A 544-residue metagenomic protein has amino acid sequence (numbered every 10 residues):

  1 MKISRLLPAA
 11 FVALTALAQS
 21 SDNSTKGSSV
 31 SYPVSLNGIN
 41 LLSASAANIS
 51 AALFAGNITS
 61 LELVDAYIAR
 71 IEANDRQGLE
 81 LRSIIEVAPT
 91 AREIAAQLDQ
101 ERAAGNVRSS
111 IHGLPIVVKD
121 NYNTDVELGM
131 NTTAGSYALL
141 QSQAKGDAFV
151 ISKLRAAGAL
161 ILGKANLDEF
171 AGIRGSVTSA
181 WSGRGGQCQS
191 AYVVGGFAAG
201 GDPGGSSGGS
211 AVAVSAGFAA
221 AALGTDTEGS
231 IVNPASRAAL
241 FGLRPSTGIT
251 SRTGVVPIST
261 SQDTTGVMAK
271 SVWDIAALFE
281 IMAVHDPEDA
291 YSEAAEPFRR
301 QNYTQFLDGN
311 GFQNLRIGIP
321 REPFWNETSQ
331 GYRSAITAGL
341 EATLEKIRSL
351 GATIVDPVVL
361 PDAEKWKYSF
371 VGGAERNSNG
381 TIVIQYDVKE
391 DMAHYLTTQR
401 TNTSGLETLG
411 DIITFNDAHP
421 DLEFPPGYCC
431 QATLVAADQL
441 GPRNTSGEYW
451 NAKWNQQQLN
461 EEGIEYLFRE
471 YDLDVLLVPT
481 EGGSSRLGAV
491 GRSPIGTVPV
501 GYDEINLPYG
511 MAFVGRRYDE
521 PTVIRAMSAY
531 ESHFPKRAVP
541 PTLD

Functional and structural regions predicted by a protein language model:
K2-A103, E341-A352, V539-D544: An N-terminal boundary/leader segment
N37, H112-L139, F306, G311-F324 (+3 more regions): Short helix-loop capping/hinge segments that flank enzyme active sites or metal/cofactor-binding pockets
A46-A47, T133-Y137, V194-A199, S206 (+3 more regions): Flexible glycine/proline-enriched surface loops and loop-helix/loop-strand junctions
F54-A55, I68-E80, A96-A103, R155-A156 (+8 more regions): Sec-exported extracytoplasmic/periplasmic mature domains
G56, G113, K119, A156 (+3 more regions): Glycine-rich, small-residue loops and helix-cap segments that act as flexible hinges at active-site edges
V64-D65, S334-V359, D391-Q399, I412 (+1 more regions): Acyltransferase
G146-M282, S493-A512: Short glycine/serine-rich loop segments
R244-E341, P361, A418, R537-D544: A short helix-breaking turn/cap at a secondary-structure junction
